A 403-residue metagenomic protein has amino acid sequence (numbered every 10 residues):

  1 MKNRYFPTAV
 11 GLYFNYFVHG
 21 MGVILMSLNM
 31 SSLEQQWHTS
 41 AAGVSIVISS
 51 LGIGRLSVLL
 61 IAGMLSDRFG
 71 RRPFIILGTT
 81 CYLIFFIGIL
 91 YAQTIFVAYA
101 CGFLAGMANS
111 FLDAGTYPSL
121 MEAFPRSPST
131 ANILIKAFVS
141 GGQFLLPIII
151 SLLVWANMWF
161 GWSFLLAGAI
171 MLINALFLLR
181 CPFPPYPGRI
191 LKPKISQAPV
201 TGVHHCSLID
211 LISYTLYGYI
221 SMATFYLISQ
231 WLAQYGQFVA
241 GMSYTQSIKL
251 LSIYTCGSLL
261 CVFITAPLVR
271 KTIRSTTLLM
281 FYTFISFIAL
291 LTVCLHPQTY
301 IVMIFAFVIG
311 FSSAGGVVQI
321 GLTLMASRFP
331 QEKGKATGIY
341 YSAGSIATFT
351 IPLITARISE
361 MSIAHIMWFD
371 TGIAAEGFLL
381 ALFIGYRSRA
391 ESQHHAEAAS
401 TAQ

Functional and structural regions predicted by a protein language model:
I24, L51-L60, F144, T255-F263 (+1 more regions): Residue-level signature of mid-helix packing/kink "hotspots" within the transmembrane helices of 12-pass Major
M26-S27, S207-S252: Extracytoplasmic gate region of multi-pass secondary transporters
S57-T94: Conserved MFS/SLC helix-loop-helix module at the cytosolic interface between two early adjacent transmembrane helices
V58-G70, C261-R274, S359: Helix-to-loop junctions at the C-terminal end of transmembrane segments in multipass secondary transporters
C101-V139: Cytoplasmic helix-loop-helix junction between adjacent transmembrane helices in 12-TM secondary transporters
F111-F124, G315-F329: Intracellular juxtamembrane helix-capping segments at the cytosolic ends of symmetry-related transmembrane helices
S127, A131-Y186: Helix-loop-helix hairpin linking two adjacent transmembrane segments in secondary transporters
S275-I320: C-terminal transmembrane helical hairpin of 12-TM major facilitator-type secondary transporters
